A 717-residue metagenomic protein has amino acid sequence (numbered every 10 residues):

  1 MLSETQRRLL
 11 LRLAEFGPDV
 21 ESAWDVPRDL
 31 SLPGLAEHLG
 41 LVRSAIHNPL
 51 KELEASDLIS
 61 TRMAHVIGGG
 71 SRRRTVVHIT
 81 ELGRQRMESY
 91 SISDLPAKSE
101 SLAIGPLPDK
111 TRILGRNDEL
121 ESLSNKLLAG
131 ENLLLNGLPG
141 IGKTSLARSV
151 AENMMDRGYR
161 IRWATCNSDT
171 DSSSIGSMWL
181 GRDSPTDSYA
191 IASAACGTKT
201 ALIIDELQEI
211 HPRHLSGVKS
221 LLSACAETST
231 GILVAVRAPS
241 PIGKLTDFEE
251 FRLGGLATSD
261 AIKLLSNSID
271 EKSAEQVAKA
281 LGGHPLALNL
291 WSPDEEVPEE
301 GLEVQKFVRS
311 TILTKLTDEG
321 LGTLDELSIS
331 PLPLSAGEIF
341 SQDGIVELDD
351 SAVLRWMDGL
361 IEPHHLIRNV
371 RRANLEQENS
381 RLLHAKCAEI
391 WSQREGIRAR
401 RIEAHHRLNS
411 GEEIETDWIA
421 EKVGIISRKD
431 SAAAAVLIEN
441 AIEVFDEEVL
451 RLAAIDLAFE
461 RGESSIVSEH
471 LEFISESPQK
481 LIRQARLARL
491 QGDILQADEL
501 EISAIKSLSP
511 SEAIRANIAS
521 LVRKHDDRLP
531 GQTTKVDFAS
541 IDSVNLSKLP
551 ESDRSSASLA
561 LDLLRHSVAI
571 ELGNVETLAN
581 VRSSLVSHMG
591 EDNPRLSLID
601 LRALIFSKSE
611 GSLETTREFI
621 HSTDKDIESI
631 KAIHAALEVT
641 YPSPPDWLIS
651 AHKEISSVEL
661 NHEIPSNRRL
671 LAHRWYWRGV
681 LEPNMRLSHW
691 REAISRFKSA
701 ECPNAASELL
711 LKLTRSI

Functional and structural regions predicted by a protein language model:
S56-S60, K306-N374, L382-A385: C-terminal boundary/linker of central alpha/beta nucleotide-binding cores
S91-A103, P298, L302-E303, L313-L321 (+2 more regions): A eukaryote-biased feature capturing mid-to-C-terminal, repeat/solenoid-rich segments of large proteins, strongly
L95-L123: Conserved adenine-nucleotide phosphate-binding loops and their immediately adjacent elements
R116-E119, S145, G217-Q276, A280-W291 (+1 more regions): Alpha-helical sensor/transducer elements of the RecA-like P-loop NTPase core
G130-A147: Walker A/P-loop nucleotide-binding motif
M155-D169: Conserved catalytic segments around the Walker B and adjacent sensor/switch elements of P-loop NTPase domains
T170-A190: Conserved NTP-binding/hydrolysis module of P-loop NTPases
A192-S216: Conserved P-loop NTPase "ATPase switch" module shared by AAA+ and STAND
